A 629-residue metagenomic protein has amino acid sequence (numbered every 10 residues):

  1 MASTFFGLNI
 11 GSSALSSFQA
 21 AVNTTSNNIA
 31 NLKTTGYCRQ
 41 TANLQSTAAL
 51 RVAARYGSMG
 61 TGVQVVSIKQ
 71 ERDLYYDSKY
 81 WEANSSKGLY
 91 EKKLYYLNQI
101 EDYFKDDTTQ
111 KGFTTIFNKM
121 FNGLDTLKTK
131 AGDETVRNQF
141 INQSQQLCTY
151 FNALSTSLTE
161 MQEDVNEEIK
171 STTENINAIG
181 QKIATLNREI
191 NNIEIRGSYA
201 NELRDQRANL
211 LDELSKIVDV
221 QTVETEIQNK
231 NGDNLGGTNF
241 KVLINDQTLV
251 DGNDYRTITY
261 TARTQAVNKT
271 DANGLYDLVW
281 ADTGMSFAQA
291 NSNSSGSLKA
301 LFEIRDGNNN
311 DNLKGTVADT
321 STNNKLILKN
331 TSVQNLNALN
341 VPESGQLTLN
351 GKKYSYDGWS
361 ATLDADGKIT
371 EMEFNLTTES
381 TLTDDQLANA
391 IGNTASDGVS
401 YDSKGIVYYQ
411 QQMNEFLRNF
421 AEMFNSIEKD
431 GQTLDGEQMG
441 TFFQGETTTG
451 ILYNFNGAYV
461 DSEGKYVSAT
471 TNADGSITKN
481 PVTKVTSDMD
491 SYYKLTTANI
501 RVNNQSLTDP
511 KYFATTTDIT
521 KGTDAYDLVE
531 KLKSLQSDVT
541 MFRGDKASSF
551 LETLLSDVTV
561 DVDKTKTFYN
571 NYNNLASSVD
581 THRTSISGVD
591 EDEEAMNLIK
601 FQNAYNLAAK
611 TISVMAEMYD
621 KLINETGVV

Functional and structural regions predicted by a protein language model:
M1-V629: Structural signature of extracellular appendage/secretion-system components
